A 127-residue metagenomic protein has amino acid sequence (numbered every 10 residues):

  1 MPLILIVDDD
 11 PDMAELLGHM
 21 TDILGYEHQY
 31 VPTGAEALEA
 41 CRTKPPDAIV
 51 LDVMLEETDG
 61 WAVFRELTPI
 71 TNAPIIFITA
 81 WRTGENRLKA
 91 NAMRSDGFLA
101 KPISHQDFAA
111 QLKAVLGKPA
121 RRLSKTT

Functional and structural regions predicted by a protein language model:
A14, E56, T83: The feature encodes the CheY-like receiver
E15-I23: Charged docking surfaces used in two-component/phosphorelay signaling
G25-P32, A40: Short hydrophobic/Thr-rich beta-strand motif most characteristic of the beta2 strand and flanking loop of CheY-like
T33-E36, D59-A62: Acidic catalytic/metal-coordinating carboxylates
K44-V50, L55: Active-site beta3 strand of CheY-like receiver
A62, R82-F98, A110: Alpha4 helix (beta4-alpha4-beta5 surface) of REC/receiver domains from two-component response regulators
K101: A Lys-centered signature of the CheY-like receiver
